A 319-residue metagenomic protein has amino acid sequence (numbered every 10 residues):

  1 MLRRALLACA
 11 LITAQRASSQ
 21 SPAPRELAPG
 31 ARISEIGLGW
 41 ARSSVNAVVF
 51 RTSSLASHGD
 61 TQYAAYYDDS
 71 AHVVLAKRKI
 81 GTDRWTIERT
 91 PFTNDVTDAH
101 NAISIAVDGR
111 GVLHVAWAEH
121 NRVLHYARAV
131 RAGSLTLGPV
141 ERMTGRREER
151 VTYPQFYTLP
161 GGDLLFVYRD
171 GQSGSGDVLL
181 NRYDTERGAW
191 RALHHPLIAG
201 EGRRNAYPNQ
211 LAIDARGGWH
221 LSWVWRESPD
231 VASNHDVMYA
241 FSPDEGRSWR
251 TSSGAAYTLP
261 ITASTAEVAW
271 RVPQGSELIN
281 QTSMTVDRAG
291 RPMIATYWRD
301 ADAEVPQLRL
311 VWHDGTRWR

Functional and structural regions predicted by a protein language model:
M1-L7: N-terminal export leaders
L7-S18: Hydrophobic h-region of N-terminal signal peptides that target proteins for export in Gram-negative bacteria
S21-R319: Extracellular, repeat-based ectodomains that mediate carbohydrate processing or recognition
